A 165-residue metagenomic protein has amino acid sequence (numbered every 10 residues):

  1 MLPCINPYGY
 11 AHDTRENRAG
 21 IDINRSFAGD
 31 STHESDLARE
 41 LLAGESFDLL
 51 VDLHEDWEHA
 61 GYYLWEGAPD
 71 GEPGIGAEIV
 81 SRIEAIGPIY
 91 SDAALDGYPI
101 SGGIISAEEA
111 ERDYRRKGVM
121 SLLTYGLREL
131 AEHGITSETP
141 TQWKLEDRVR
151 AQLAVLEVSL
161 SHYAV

Functional and structural regions predicted by a protein language model:
M1-V165: Structured catalytic-domain cores with a bias toward divalent-metal coordination
